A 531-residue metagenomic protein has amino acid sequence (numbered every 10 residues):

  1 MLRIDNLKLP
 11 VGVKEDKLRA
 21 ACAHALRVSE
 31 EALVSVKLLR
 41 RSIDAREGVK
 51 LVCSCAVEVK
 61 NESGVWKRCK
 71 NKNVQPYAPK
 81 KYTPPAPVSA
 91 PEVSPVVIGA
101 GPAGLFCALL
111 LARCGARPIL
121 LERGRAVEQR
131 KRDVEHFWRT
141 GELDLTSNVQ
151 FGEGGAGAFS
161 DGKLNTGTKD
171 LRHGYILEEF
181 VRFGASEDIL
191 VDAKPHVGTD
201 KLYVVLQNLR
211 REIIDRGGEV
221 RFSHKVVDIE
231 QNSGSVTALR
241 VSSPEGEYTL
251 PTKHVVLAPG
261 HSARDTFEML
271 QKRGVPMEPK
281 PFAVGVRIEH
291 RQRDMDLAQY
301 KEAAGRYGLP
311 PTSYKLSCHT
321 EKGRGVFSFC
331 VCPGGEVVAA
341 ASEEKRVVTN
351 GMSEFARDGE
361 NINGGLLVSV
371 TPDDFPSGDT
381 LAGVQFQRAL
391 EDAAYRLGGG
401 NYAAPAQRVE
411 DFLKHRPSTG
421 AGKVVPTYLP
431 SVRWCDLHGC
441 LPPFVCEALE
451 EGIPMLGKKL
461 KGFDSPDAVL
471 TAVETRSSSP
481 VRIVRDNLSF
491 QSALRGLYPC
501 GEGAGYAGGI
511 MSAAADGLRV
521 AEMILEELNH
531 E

Functional and structural regions predicted by a protein language model:
M1-E531: Residues forming the flavin
